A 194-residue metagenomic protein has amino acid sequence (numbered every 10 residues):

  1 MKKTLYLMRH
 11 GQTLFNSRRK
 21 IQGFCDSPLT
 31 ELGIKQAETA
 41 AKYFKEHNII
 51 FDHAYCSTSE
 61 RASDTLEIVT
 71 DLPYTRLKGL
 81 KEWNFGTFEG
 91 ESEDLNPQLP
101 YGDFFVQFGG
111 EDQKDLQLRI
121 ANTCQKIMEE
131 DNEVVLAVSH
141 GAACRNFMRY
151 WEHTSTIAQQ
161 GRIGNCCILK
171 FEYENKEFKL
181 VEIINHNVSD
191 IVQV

Functional and structural regions predicted by a protein language model:
K2-L72, E111-K114: Active-site-proximal alpha-helix that buttresses catalytic centers in soluble enzyme cores
L5, E133-G141: Generic beta-sheet signal
T13, A143-C144: Short active-site segment of divalent metal-dependent hydrolases/proteases that encodes the spacing between
H47-I50, I127-V134: Glycine-rich phosphate-binding loop signature in dinucleotide/nucleotide-binding domains
H47-K78, E172-V194: Conserved histidine-centered catalytic loops in small-molecule metabolism enzymes
C56-S57, L118, V138-S139: Short beta-strand scaffold positions
I68-N122: Phosphate-handling substructures
T154-K179: Domain-level recognition of soluble alpha/beta enzyme cores, biased toward histidine phosphatases/phosphomutases
